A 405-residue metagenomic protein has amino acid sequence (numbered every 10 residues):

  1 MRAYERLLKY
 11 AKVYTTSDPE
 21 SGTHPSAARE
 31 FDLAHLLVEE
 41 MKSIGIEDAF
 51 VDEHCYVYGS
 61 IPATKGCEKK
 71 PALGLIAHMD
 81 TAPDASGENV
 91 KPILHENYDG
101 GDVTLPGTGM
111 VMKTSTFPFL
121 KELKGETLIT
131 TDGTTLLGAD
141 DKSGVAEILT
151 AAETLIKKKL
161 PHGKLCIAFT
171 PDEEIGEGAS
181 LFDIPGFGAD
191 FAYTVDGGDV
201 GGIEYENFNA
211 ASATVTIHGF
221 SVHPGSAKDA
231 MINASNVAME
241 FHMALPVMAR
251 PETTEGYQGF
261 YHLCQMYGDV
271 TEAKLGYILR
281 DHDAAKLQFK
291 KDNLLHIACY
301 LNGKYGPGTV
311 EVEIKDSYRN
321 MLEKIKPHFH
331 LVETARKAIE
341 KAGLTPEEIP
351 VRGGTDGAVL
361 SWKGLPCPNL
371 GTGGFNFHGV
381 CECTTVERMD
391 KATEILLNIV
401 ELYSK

Functional and structural regions predicted by a protein language model:
R2-A28, I129-T130, Y318, H378-G379: N-terminal capping segment at the start of a domain
G22-K70, G74-I76, D80, K91: A non-catalytic alpha/beta surface segment that caps or lines the substrate-entry region of metallo-dependent hydrolase
A28, T135-A146, K228-N236, C383-D390: Short, conserved micro-motifs enriched in small and acidic residues
C67-P161, F169, A189: Active-site metal-coordination/substrate-binding segment of hydrolases, especially metallo-dependent peptidases
G74-H78, A168-T170, Y193-D196, T216 (+1 more regions): Short beta-strand segments
V111, F117-L120, E126-A139, D172-C299 (+2 more regions): Midchain, well-structured core segments that form catalytic/ion-binding scaffolds
E153-C166, V247-T254, K405: Phosphate-handling active-site elements
S235-K405: Metal-dependent amide/peptide-bond hydrolase catalytic core, centered on the "pita-bread" metallohydrolase fold
